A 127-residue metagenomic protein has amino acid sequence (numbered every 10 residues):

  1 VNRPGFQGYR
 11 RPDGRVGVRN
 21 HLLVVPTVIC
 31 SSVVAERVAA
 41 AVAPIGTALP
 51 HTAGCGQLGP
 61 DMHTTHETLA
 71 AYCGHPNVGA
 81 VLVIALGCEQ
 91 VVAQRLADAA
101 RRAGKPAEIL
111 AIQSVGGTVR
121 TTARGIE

Functional and structural regions predicted by a protein language model:
V1-E127: Metallocofactor- and cofactor-centric catalytic cores in central/energy metabolism, strongly enriched
